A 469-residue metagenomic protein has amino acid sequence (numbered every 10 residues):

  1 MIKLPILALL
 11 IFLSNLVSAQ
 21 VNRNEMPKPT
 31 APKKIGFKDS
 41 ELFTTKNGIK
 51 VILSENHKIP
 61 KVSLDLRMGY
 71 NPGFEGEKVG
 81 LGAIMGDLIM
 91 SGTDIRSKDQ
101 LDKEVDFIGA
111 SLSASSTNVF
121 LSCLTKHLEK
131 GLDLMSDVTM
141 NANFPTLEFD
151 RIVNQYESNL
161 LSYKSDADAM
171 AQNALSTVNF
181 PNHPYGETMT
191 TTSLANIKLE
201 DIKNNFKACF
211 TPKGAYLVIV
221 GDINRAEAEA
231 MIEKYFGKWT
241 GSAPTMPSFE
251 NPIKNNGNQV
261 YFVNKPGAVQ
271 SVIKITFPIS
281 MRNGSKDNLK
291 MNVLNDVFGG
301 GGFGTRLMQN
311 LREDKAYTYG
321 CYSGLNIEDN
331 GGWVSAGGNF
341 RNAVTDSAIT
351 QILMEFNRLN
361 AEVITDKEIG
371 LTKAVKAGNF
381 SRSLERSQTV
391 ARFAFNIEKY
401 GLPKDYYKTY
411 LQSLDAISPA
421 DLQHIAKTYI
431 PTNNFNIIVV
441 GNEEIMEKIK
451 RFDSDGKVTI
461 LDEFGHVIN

Functional and structural regions predicted by a protein language model:
Q20-P32, Y216-V220, G370-N469: C-terminal regions of mature proteins
V21-R23, K28, K103-N205, D366-Q388 (+1 more regions): Acidic/histidine-enriched segments that form metal/cofactor-coordinating and catalytic pocket/exosite environments
V21-T30, Y216-R282, V439-G441, M446-N469: An aromatic/glycine/proline-enriched structural segment found at the starts of mature extracellular/organellar domains
N24-L42, T177-A215, A243, P247-P252 (+3 more regions): Histidine-acidic residue clusters that define the catalytic metal-binding segment of zinc metallopeptidase domains
S63-T125, S165, P184-T188, G301-Y317: M16/MPP (pitrilysin/insulinase) zinc-metallopeptidase core fold and M16-derived inactive scaffolds
G92-I95, C123-V153, R282, G301-G302 (+2 more regions): M16/insulysin-pitrilysin zinc metalloprotease superfamily fold
Q155-N173, N251-Q270, Q309-T318, E362 (+1 more regions): Short acidic/His-enriched helical or mixed secondary-structure segments at domain edges of catalytic enzymes and some
N173, L199-Y235, N434-F435: Non-catalytic, conformational "gating/processing" segments within enzyme and secreted inhibitor domains
